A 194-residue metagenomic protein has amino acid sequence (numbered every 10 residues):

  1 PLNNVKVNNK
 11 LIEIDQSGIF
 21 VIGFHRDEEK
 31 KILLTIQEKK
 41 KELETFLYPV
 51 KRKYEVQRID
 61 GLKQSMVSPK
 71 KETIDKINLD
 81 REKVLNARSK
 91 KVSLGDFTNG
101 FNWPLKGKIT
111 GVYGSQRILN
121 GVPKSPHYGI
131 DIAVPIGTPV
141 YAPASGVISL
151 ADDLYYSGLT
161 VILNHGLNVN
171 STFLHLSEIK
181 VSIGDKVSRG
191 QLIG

Functional and structural regions predicted by a protein language model:
P1-R52: Cationic-aromatic interfacial patches
N8, L159-F173: Short beta-strand-turn/beta-hairpin segments enriched in glycine/proline and small hydrophobics that form edge-strand
I14, V134, A142, H165 (+1 more regions): Conserved strand-loop elements at the edges of beta-sheets that form or border functional pockets
I22, P139-A142, V147-L150, E178-V181 (+1 more regions): Short beta-strand segments of a lipoyl-like beta-sandwich/carrier module
K40, L154, I193-G194: Short, charged beta-turn/beta-strand-edge "cap" motif at the junction between a beta-strand and an adjacent loop
F46-S157: Surface-exposed, glycine-biased beta-strand/turn segments
N168-L192: Short histidine-centered loop motifs in beta-beta connectors
